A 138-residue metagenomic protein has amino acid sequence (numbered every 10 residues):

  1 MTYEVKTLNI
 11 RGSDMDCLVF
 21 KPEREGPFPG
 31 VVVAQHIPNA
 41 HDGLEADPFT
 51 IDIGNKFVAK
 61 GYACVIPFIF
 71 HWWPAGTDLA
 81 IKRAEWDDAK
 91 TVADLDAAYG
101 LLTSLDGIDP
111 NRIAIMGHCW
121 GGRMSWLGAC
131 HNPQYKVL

Functional and structural regions predicted by a protein language model:
M1-K6: Short, hydrophobic/aromatic-rich segments at coil-to-beta transitions
L8-G107: Serine-hydrolase catalytic machinery in alpha/beta-hydrolase-like enzymes
A97-L138: Primarily recognizes the serine-hydrolase "nucleophile elbow" in alpha/beta-hydrolase and SGNH/GDSL folds
